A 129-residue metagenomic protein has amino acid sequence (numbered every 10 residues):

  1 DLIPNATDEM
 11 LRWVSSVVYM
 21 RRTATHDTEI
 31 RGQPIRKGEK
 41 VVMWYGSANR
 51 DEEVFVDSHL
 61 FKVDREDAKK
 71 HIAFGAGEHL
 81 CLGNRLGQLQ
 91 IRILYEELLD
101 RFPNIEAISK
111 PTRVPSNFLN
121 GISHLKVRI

Functional and structural regions predicted by a protein language model:
D1-I129: Cytochrome P450
